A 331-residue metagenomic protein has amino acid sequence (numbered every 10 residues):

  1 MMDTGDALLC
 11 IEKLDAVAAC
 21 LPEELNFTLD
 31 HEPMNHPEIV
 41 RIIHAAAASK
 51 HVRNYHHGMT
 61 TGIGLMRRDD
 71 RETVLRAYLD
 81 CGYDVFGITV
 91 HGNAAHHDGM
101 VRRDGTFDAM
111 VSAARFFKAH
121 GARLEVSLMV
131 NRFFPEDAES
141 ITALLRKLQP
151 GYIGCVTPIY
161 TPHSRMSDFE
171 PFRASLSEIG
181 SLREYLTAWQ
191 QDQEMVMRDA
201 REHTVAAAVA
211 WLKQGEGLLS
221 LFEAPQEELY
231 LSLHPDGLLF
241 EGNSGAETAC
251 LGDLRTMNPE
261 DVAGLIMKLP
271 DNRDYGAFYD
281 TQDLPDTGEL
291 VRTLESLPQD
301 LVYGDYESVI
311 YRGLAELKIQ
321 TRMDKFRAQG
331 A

Functional and structural regions predicted by a protein language model:
M1, C20, L79, H91 (+4 more regions): Radical SAM enzyme [4Fe-4S]-AdoMet core and its adjacent flexible, acidic and glycine-rich loops/tails across
M1-D84: Conserved alpha-helical substructure of the radical SAM core
A45-A48, V85-T89, F116, P285-T293: A broad, low-specificity signal for short, low-complexity segments enriched in glycine/proline and polar/charged
G58-T60, I88, L128: Short hydrophobic beta-strand elements that form part of the catalytic alpha/beta core underpinning NDP-sugar/donor
L238-A331: Flexible mid-to-C-terminal extensions adjoining Fe-S/redox cofactors in radical SAM and related proteins
